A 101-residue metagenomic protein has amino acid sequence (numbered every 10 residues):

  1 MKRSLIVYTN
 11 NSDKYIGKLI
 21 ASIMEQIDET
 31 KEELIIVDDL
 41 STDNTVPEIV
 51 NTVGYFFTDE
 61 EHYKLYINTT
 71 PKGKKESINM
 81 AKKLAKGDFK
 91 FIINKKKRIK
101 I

Functional and structural regions predicted by a protein language model:
K2-S4, E33: Cell-envelope/extracellular polymer assembly enzymes that use nucleotide-activated donors
S12-E25: Short, well-formed alpha-helical segments that are part of the catalytic scaffolds of diverse glycosyltransferases
Y15-G17, D43-T52: Acidic helix N-cap motif at the loop->helix transition within catalytic regions of sugar-transfer enzymes
D38-P47, T70: A conserved acidic beta->alpha catalytic loop
D39, I93-K96: Active-site acidic Asp-centered loop
N44, K96-I101: Acidic donor-binding/catalytic loop of UDP-sugar-dependent glycosyltransferases, especially processive GT2
N68-A85: Glycine-rich, basic loop-to-helix element that forms the pyrophosphate-binding segment of sugar-nucleotide handling
K90: Short aromatic/hydrophobic "clamp" motif used to bind/position activated sugar donors
